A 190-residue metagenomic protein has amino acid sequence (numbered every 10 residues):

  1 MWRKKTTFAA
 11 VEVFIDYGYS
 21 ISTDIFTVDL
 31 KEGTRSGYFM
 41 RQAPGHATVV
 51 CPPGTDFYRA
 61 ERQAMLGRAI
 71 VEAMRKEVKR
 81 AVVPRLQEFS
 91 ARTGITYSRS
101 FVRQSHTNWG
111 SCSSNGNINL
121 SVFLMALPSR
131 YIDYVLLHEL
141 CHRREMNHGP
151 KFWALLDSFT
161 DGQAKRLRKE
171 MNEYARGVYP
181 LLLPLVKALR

Functional and structural regions predicted by a protein language model:
M1-D133, R143-R190: Active-site-proximal or metal-binding-adjacent scaffold patches in catalytic folds
L136: Walker B beta-strand of ABC/ABC-like P-loop ATPase nucleotide-binding domains, specifically the conserved hydrophobic
E139: Walker B catalytic acidic pair
